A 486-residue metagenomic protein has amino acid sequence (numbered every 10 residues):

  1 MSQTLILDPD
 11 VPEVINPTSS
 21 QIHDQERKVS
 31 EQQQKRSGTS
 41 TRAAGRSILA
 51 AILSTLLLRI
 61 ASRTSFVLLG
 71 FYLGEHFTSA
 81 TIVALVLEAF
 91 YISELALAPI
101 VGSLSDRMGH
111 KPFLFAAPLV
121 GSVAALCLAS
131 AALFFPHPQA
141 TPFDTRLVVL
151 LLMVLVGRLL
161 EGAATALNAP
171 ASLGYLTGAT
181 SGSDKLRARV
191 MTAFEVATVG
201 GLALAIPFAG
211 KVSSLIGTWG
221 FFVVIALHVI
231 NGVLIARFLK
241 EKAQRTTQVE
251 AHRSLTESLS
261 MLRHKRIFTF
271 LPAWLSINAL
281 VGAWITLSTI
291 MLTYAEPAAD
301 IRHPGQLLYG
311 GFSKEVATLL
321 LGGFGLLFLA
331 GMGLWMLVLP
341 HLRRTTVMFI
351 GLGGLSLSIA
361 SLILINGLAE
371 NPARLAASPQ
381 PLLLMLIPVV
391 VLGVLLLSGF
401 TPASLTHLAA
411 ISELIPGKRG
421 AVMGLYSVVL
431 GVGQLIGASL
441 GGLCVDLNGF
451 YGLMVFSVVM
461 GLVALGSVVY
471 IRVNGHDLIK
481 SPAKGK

Functional and structural regions predicted by a protein language model:
V29-G45, K240-P272, G305-Q306, G485-K486: Juxtamembrane intracellular "pre-TM" segments in multi-pass secondary transporters
G38-Y91, F268-A273, N278-R302: Helix-loop boundary and gating motifs at the non-cytosolic
L69, L167-S181, G399-L414: Intracellular juxtamembrane helix-capping segments at the cytosolic ends of symmetry-related transmembrane helices
Y91-P99, L202-A203, G325-G333, Q434-L435: Residue-level signature of mid-helix packing/kink "hotspots" within the transmembrane helices of 12-pass Major
A96-G109, A330-R344, V445: Helix-to-loop junctions at the C-terminal end of transmembrane segments in multipass secondary transporters
L119-L147, G353-P379: C-terminal ends and interior cores of transmembrane alpha-helices in multi-pass membrane transporters/permeases
G157-T198: Cytoplasmic helix-loop-helix junction between adjacent transmembrane helices in 12-TM secondary transporters
